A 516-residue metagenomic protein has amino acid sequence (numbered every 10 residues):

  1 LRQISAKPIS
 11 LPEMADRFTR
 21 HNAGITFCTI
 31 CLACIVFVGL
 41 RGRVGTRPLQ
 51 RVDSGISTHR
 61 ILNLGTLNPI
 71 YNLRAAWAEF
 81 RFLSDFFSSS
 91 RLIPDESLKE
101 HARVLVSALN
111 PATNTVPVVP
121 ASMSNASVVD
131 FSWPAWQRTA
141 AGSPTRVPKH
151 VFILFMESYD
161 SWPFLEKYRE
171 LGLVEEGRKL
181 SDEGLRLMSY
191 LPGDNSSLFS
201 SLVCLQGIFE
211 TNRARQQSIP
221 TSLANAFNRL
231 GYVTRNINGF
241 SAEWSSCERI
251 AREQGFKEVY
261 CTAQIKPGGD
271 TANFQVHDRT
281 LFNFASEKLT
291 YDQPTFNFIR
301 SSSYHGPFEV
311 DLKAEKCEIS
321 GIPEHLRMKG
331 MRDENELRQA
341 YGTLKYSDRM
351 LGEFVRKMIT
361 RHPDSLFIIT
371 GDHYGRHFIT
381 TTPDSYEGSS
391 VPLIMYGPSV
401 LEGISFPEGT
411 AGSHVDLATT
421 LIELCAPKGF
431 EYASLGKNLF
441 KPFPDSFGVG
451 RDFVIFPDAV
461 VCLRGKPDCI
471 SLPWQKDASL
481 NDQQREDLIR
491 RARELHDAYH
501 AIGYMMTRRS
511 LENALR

Functional and structural regions predicted by a protein language model:
L1-K149, E166, E170, V174 (+2 more regions): N-terminal secretory/membrane-targeting segments
N114-R516: Solvent-exposed soluble domains appended to multi-pass membrane proteins
